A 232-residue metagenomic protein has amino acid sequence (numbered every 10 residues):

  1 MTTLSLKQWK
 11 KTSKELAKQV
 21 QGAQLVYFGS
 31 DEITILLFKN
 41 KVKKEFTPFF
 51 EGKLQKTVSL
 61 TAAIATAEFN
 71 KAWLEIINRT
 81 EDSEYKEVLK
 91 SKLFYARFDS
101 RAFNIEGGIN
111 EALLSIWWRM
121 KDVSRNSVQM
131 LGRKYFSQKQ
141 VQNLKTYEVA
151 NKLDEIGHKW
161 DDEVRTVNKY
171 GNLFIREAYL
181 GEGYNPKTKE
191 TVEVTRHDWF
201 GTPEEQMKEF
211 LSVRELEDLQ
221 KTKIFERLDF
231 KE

Functional and structural regions predicted by a protein language model:
M1-E232: Regulatory and interdomain segments flanking nucleotide-handling catalytic cores in signaling/defense enzymes
